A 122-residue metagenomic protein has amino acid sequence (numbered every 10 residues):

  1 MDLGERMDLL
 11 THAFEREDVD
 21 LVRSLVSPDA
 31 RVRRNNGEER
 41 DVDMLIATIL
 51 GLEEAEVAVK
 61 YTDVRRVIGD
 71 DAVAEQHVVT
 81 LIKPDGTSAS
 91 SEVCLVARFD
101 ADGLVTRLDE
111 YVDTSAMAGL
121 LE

Functional and structural regions predicted by a protein language model:
M1-P28, E122: Short, low-complexity N-terminal intrinsically disordered segments enriched in polar/charged residues
V19-D71: A solvent-exposed, acidic/Ser-Thr-rich amphipathic alpha-helical stretch
E54, L81-S90: Short, cysteine-centered beta-strand-loop-beta hairpins and adjacent loop/turn segments enriched in charged/polar
V59-T62, A89-C94: Short, surface-exposed coil-to-beta transition loops
D70-V79: A short hydrophobic beta-strand element
L95-G119: Short beta-strand edge/turn micro-motifs at domain boundaries
